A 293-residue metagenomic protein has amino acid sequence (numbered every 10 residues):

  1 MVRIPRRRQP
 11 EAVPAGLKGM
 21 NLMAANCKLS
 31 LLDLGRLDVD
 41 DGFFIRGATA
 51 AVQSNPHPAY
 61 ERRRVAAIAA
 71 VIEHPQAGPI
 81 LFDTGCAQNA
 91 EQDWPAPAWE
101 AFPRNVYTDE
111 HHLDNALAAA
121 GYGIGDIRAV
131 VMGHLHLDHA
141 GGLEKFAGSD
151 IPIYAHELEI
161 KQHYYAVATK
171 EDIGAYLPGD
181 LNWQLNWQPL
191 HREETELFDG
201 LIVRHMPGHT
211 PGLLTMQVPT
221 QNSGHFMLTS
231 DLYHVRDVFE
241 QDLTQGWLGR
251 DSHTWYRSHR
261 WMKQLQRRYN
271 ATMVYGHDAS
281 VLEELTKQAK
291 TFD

Functional and structural regions predicted by a protein language model:
R3-H111, D126-A129, S223-S230, W261 (+1 more regions): Metallo-beta-lactamase
L29-L31, A69-H74, G78-I80, R192-Q221: Core dinuclear metal-dependent hydrolase active-site scaffold
L34-G35, T84-A87, L135, L158-E159 (+3 more regions): Active-site metal-binding loops of divalent metal-dependent hydrolases
V39-G42, N89-W94, Q162-Y164, R236-E240 (+1 more regions): Short acidic/His/Gly/Ser-rich catalytic and metal-binding motifs that mark active-site loops of diverse hydrolases
A101-N115, T220-D293: Cap/insert and terminal regions of metallo-dependent hydrolase folds
R104-D126, P152-H205, S252-N270: Metallo-beta-lactamase
I127-D138: Metallo-beta-lactamase
K145-D150: Short, conserved loop/helix-junction motifs that constitute active-site signature segments in enzyme catalytic cores
